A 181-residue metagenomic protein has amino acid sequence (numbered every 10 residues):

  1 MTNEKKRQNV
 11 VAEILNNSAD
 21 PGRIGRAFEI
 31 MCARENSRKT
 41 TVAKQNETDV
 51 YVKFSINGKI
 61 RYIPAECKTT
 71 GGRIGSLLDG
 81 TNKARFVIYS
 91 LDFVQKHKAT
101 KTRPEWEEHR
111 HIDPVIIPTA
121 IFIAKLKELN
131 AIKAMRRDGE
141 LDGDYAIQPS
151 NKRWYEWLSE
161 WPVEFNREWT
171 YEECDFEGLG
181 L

Functional and structural regions predicted by a protein language model:
M1-L181: Nucleic-acid endonuclease domains
